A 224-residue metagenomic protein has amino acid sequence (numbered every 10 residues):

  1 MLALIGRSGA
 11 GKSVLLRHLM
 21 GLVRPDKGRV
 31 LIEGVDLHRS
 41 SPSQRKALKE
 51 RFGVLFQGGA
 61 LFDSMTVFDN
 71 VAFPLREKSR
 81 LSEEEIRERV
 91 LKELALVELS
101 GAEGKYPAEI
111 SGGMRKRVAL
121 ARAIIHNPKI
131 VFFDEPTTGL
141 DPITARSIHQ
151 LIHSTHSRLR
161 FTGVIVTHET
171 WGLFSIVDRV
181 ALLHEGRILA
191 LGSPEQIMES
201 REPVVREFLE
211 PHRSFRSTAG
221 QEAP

Functional and structural regions predicted by a protein language model:
M20: Helix-to-loop junction immediately C-terminal to a conserved catalytic motif
V35-D36, E83-G101: Conserved ABC ATPase "signature" region
Y106-I110, M114: Conserved ABC ATPase signature
I125-K129: A short, proline-enriched helix->beta-strand linker immediately N-terminal to the Walker B motif in ABC-type P-loop
V131-D134: Catalytic Walker B motif of ABC-type/P-loop ATPase nucleotide-binding domains
P142-T144: Helix N-cap at the start of a conserved alpha-helix in ABC-type nucleotide-binding domains
